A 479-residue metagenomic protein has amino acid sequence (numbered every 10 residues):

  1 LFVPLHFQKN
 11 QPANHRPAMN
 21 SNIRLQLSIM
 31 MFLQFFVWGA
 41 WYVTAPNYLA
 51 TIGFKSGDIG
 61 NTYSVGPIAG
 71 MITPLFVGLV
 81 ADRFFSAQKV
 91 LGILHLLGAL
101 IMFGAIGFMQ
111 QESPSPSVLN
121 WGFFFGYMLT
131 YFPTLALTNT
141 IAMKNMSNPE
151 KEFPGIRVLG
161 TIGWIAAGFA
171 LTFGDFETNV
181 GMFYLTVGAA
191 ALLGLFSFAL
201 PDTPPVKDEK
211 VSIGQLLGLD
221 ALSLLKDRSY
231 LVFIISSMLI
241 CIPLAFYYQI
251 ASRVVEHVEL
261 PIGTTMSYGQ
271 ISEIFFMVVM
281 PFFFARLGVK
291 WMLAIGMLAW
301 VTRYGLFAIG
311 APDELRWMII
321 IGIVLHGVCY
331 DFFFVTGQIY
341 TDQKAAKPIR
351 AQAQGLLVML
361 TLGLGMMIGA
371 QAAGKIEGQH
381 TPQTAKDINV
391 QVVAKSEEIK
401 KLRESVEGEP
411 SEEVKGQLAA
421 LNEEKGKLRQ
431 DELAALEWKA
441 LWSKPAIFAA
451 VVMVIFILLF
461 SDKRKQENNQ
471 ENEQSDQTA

Functional and structural regions predicted by a protein language model:
H15-S21, L200-I234: Juxtamembrane intracellular "pre-TM" segments in multi-pass secondary transporters
N20-P67, S229-T265: Helix-loop boundary and gating motifs at the non-cytosolic
L25, K55-V65, K151-I156, T161 (+4 more regions): Loop-to-transmembrane helix entry
F32, I101-A105, S113-L137, I141 (+2 more regions): Hydrophobic core of transmembrane alpha-helices in multi-pass small-molecule transporters, especially MFS/SLC-type
I72-S86, G174-D175, F276-V289, E377: Helix-to-loop junctions at the C-terminal end of transmembrane segments in multipass secondary transporters
L96-P114, L298-P312: C-terminal ends and interior cores of transmembrane alpha-helices in multi-pass membrane transporters/permeases
Q110, F196-S212, I457-N469: Helix-loop junctions on the cytosolic side of multi-pass membrane transporters, especially the intracellular loop
A167, G181-A199, K439-L458: Symmetry-related core transmembrane helices of the 12-TM Major Facilitator Superfamily/SLC fold
